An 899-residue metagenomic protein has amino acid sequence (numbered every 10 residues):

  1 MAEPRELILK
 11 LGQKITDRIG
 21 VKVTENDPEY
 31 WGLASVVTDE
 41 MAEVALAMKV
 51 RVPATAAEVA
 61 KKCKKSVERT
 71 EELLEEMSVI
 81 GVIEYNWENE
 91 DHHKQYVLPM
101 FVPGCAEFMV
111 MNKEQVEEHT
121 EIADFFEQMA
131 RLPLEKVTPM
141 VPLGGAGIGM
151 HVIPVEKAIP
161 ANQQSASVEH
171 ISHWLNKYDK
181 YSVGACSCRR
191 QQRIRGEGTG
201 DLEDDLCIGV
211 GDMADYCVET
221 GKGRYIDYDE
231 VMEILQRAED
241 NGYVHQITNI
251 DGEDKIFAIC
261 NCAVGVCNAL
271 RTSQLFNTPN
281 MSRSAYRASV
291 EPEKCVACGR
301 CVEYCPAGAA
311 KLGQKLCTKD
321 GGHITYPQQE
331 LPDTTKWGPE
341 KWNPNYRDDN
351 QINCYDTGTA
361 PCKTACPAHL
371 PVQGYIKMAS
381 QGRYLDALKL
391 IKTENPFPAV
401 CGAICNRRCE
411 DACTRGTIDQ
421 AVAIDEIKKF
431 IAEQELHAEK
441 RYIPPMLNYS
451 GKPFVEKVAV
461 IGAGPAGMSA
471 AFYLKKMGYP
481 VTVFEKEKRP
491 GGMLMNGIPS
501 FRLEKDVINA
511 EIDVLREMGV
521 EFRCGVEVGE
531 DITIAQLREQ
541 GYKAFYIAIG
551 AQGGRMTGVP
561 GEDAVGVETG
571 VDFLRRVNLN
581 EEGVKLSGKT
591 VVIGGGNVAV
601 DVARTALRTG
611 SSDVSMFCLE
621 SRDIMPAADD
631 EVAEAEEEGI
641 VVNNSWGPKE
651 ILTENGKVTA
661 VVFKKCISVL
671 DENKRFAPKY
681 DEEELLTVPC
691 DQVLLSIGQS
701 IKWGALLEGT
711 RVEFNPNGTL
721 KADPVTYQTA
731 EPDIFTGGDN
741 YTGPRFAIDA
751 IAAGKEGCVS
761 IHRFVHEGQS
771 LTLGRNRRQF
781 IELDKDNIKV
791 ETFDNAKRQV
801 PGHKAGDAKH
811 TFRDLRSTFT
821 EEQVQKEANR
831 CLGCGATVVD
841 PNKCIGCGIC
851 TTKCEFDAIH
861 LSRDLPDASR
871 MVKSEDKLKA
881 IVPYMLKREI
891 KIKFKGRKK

Functional and structural regions predicted by a protein language model:
S35, K65, Y96, Q246-I259 (+14 more regions): Ferredoxin-like iron-sulfur electron-transfer modules
S78-N89, A310-K311, I859: A short, conserved structural fragment
H92-R131: Short, amphipathic alpha-helical interaction segments positioned at domain boundaries
A307-P361, V422-I424, K428-K457, K476 (+9 more regions): Flanking helices and flexible, charged tails adjoining ferredoxin-like Fe-S electron-transfer domains in multi-subunit
I431-K452, A510-E530, G554-T609, F714-A730: Glycine-rich dinucleotide-binding loop and its adjacent helix/turn
V483, E487-F522, R575, A603-E650 (+2 more regions): Rossmann-like dinucleotide-binding cores of NAD(P)H-dependent redox enzymes
D563-S587, D671-P744: FAD-site-proximal beta/loop scaffold in flavoenzymes
V602, G737-V765: A conserved FAD-binding loop/helix module that cradles the flavin
